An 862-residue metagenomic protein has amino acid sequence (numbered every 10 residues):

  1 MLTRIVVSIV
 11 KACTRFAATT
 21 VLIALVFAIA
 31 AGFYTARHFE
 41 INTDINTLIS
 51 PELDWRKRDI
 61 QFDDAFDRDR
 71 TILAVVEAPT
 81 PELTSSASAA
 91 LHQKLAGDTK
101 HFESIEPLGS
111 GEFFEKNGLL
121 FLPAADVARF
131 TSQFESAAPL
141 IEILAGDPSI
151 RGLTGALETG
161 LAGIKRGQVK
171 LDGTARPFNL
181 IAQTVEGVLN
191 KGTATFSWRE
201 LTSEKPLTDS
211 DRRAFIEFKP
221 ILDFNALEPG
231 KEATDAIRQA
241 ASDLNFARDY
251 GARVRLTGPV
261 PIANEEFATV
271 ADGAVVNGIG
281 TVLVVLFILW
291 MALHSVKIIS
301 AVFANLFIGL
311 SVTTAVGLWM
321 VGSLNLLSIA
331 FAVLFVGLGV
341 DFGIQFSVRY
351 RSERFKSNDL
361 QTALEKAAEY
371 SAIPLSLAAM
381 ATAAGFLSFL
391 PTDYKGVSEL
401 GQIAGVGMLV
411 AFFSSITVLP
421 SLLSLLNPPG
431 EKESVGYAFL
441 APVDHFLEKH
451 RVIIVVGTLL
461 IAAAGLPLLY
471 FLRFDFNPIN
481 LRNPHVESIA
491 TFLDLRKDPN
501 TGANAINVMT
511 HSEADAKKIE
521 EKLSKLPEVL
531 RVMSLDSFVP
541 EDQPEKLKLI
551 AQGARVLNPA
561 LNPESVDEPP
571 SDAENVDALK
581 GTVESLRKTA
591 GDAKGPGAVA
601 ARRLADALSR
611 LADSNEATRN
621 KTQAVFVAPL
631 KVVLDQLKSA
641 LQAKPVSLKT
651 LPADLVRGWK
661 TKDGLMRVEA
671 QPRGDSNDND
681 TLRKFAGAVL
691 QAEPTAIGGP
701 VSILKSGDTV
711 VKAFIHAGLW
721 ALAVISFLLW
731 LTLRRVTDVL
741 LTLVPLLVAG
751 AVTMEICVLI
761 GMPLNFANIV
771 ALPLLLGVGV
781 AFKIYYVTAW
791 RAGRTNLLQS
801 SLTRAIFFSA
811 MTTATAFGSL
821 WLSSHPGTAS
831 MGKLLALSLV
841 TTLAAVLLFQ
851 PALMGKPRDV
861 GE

Functional and structural regions predicted by a protein language model:
M1-T43, I49, Q61, L222-E228 (+2 more regions): Membrane-embedded transmembrane helical bundles of large multi-pass transporters/channels
L2-G280: Membrane-proximal extracytoplasmic
A36-P79, G192-P206, D444, E448-I453 (+7 more regions): Solvent-exposed, non-transmembrane loop/terminal regulatory segments of multi-pass membrane proteins
L108-N117, D536-K548, V701-G707: Short proline/glycine- and acidic-rich turn/helix-capping motifs at secondary-structure junctions
K116-F134, Q543-P559, T709-L719: Short, low-order "capping/linker" segments at domain edges
A162-M291, S295-V296, E584-I725: Extracytoplasmic
N483-S488, S512-E568, N575, T841: C-terminal, active-site-flanking charged/polar segments
K546-A607: Charged, amphipathic alpha-helical linkers/stalks
